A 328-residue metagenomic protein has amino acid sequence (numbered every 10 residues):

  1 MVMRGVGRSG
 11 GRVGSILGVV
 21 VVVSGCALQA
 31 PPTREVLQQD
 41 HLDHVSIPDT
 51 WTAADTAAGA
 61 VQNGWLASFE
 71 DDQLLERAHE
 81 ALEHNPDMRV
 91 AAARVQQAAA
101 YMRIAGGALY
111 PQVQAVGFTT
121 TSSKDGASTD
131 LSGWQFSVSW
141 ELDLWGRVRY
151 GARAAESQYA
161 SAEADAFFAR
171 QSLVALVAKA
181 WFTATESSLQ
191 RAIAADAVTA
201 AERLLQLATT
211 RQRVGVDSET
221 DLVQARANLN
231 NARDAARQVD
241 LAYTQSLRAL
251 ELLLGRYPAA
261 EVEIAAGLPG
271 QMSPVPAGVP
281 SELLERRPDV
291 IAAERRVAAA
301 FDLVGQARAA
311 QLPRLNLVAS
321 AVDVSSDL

Functional and structural regions predicted by a protein language model:
V2-V6, G10-E83, E156, D240-E285 (+2 more regions): Terminal intrinsically disordered/low-complexity segments used for targeting and assembly
A60-E70, L74, V116-S139, G151 (+3 more regions): Small/polar, glycine/serine/threonine/aspartate-rich low-complexity segments that form flexible
E76, L131-G133, K179, Q224: Transmembrane beta-barrel architecture of outer-membrane proteins
M88-A91, A98, A155, A162 (+7 more regions): Amphipathic alpha-helical coiled-coil segments
R89, L109-T129, S139-F168, Q190 (+2 more regions): Small/polar (Gly/Ser/Thr/Ala-rich) solvent-exposed segments that form structured loops/beta-strands/short helices used
R89-G107, V116, A298: Short, acidic/charged, Gly/Pro-enriched secondary-structure junctions
V148, A164-V279: Periplasmic alpha-helical coiled-coil/stalk elements that build and connect Gram-negative outer-membrane
A292-L312: Long hydrophobic segments that form regular secondary structure
